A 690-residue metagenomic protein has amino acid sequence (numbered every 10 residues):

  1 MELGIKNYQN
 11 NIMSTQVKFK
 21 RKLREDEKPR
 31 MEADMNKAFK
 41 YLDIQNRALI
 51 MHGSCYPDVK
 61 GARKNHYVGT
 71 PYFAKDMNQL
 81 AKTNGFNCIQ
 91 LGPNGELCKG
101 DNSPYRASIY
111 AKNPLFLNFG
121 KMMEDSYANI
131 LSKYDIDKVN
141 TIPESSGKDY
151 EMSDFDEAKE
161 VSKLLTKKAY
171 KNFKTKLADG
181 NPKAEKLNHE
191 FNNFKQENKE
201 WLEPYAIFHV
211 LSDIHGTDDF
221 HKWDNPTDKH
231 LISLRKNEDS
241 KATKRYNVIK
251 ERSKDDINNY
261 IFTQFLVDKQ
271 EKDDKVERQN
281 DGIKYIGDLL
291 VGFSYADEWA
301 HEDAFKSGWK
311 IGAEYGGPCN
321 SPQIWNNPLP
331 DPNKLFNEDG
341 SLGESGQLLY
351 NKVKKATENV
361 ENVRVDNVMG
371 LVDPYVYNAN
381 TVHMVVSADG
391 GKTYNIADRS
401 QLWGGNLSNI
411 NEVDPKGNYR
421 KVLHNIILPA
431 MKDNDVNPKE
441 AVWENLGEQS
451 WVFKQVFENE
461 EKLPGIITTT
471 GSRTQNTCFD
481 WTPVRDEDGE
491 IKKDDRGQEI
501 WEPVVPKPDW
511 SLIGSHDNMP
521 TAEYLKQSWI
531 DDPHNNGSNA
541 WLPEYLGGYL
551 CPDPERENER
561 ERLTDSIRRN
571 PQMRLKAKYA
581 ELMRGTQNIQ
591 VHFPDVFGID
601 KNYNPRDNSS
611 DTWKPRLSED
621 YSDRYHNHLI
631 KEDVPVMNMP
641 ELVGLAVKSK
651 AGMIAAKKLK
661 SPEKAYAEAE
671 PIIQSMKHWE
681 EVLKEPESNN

Functional and structural regions predicted by a protein language model:
M1-R21, E25, S688-N690: Non-Sec secretion/translocation targeting segments of pathogen effectors
L23-A304, G308, D339-G343: Acidic/aromatic-lined carbohydrate-recognition and catalytic surfaces of CAZymes acting on diverse glycans
N46-I50, C88-Q90, G282-I286, L290 (+5 more regions): Structural preference for beta-strand elements that scaffold enzyme active sites
S54-P71, E251-L266, I324-Q347, G404-G417 (+2 more regions): The substrate-binding groove and active-site-proximal loops of carbohydrate-active enzymes, especially glycoside
Y56, E203, V276, G282-L348 (+2 more regions): Substrate-binding/active-site clefts of carbohydrate-active enzymes
N102-L164, V210, T217, K222 (+3 more regions): Loop/helix patches that line or flank the sugar-binding groove of alpha-linked glycan CAZymes
S103-D137, W299-I324, M384-Q401, K462-Q475 (+1 more regions): Acidic, His- and aromatic-enriched active-site or binding-groove loops in soluble protein domains that engage sugars
E190, P438-E440, N445-D600: Conserved alpha/beta catalytic core and glycan-binding cleft of carbohydrate-active enzymes
